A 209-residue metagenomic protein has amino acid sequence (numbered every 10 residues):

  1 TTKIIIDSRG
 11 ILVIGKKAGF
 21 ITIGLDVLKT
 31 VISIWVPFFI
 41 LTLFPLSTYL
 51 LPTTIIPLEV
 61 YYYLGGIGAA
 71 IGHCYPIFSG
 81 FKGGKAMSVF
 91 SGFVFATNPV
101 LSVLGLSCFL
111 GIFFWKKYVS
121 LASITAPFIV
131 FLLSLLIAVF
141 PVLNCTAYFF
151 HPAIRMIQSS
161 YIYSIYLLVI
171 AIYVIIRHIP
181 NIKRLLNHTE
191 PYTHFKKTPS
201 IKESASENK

Functional and structural regions predicted by a protein language model:
T1-G19, G83, I179, K183-K209: Cytosolic, membrane-interface loops and tails of multi-pass inner-membrane proteins
I6-G15, P37, G68, A86-K116 (+1 more regions): Interfacial segments of multi-pass membrane proteins
A18-G24, L28-I77, T97-L104, L135-F150 (+1 more regions): Nucleotide and nucleotide-moiety/phosphate-recognizing core
G24-L28, C108, T125-F128: Hydrophobic residues within alpha-helical transmembrane segments of multi-pass solute transporters/permease subunits
V31, W35, F39, Y75-F78 (+5 more regions): Structural signature of transmembrane alpha-helix termini at the membrane-water interface
P76-G84, G111-F128: Membrane-helix interface "capping/anchor" motifs
V103, V119-P127, R155-L167: Loop-to-transmembrane alpha-helix initiation sites
